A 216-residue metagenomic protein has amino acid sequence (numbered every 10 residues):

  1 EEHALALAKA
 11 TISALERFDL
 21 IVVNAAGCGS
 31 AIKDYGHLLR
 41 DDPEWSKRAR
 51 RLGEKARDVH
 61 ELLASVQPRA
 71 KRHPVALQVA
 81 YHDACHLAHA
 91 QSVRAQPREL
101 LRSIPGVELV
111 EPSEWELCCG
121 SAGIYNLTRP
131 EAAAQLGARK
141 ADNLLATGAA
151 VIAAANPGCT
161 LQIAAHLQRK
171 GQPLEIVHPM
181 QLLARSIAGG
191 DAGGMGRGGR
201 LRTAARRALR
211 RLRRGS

Functional and structural regions predicted by a protein language model:
E1-S216: Iron-sulfur cluster-binding electron-transfer modules in prokaryotic oxidoreductases
